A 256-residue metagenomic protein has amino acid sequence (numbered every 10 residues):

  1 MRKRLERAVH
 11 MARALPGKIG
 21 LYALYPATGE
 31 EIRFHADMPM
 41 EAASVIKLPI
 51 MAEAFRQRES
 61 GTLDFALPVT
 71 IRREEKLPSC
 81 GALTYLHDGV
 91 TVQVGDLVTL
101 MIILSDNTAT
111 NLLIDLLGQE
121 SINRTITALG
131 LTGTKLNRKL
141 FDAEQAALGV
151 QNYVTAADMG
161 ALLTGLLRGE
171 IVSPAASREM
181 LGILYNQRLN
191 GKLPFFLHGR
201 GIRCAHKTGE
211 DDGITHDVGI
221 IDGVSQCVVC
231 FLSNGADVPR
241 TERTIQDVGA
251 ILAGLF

Functional and structural regions predicted by a protein language model:
M1-E41: Beta-lactamase-like hydrolase cores
M1-V9, E31, L162-G191, G201 (+1 more regions): Structured C-terminal helix/loop/strand segments within mature extracytoplasmic catalytic/sensor domains
A12-R13, K207-E210: Short Gly/Pro-enriched turn/cap motifs at secondary-structure boundaries
L15, L112-L163: Mid-domain, small-residue-enriched loop/turn segments at the edges of structured enzyme/sensor domains
G29, E41-V69, V229: Active-site SXXK
A52-S60, D115, A161-R168, A253-G254: Short glycine/serine- and small hydrophobic-enriched flexible loop segments
S60-L86: Short, glycine/proline-biased beta-turn/loop segments that scaffold the active-site neighborhood
L77-N111: Conserved catalytic neighborhood of penicillin-recognizing serine enzymes
